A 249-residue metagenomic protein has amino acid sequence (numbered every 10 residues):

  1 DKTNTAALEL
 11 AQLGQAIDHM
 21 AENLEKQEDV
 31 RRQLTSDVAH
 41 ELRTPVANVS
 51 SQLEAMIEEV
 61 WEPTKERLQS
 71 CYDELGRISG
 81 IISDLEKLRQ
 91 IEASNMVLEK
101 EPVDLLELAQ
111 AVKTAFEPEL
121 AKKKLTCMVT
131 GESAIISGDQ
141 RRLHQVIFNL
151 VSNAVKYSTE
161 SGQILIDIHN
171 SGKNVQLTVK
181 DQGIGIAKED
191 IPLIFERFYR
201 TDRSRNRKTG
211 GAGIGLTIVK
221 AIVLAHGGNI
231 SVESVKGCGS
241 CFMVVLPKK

Functional and structural regions predicted by a protein language model:
D1-T35, L53-E58, Q90, L106 (+6 more regions): Membrane-proximal HAMP signal-relay module
A7, A11, E99-T114, C127: A conserved beta-strand-to-alpha-helix junction within the catalytic ATP-binding
D73-I81: Short alpha-helical segment of the dimerization/phosphotransfer core of two-component systems
A93-L98, G131, I135-G138: Conserved micro-motifs of the catalytic ATP-binding
E119-V129: Short conserved segments within the C-terminal catalytic ATPase subdomain
A154-V155: Short helix-loop "hinge" at the ATP-lid/N-box region of the Bergerat-fold HATPase_c
S161-K173: Short beta-strand/loop element within the Bergerat-fold HATPase_c
I186-R200: Short conserved segment of the HATPase_c
